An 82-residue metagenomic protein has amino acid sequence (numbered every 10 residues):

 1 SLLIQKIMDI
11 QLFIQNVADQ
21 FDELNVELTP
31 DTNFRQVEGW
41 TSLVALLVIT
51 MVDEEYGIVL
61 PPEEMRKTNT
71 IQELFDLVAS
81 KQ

Functional and structural regions predicted by a protein language model:
L2-L3: Leucine-biased recognition of intrinsically disordered, low-complexity hydrophobic segments
K6-W40, V44-I49, E54-Q82: Phosphopantetheine-dependent thiolation modules in NRPS/PKS and related acyl-activating systems
